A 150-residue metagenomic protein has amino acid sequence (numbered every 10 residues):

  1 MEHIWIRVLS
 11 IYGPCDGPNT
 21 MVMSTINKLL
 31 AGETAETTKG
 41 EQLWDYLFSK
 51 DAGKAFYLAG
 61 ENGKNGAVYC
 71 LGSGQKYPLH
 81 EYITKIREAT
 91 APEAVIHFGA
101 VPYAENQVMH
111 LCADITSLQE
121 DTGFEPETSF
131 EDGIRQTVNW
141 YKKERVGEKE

Functional and structural regions predicted by a protein language model:
M1-P14: Conserved beta-loop-beta element that borders a ligand/cofactor-binding pocket
P14-T20: Short beta-loop-alpha junction of Rossmann-like oxidoreductase domains
M23, L29-E150: C-terminal substrate-binding subdomain of Rossmann-fold SDR/epimerase-dehydratase oxidoreductases
